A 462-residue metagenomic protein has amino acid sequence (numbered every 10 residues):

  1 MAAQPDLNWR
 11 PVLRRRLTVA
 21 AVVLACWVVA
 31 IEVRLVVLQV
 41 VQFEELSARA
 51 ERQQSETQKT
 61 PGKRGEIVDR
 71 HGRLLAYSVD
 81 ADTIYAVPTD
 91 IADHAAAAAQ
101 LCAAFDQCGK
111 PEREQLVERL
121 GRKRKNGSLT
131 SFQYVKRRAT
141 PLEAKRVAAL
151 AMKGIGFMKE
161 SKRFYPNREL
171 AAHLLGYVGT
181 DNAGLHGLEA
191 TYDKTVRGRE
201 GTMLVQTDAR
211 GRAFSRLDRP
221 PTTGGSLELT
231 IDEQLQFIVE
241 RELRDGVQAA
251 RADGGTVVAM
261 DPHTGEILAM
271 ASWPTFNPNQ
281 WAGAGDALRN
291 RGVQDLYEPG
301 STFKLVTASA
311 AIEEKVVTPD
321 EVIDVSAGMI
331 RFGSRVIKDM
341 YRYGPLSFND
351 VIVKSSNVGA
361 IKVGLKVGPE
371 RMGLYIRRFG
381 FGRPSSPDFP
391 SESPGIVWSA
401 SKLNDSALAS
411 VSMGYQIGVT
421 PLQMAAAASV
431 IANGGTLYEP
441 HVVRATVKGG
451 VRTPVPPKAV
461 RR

Functional and structural regions predicted by a protein language model:
M1-Q280, L296, G368-G382, S391: Periplasmic/cell-envelope proteins involved in peptidoglycan metabolism and beta-lactam response
Q4, A76, T207-D218, I231 (+2 more regions): Beta-lactam-recognizing serine transpeptidase/beta-lactamase-like catalytic domain environment
